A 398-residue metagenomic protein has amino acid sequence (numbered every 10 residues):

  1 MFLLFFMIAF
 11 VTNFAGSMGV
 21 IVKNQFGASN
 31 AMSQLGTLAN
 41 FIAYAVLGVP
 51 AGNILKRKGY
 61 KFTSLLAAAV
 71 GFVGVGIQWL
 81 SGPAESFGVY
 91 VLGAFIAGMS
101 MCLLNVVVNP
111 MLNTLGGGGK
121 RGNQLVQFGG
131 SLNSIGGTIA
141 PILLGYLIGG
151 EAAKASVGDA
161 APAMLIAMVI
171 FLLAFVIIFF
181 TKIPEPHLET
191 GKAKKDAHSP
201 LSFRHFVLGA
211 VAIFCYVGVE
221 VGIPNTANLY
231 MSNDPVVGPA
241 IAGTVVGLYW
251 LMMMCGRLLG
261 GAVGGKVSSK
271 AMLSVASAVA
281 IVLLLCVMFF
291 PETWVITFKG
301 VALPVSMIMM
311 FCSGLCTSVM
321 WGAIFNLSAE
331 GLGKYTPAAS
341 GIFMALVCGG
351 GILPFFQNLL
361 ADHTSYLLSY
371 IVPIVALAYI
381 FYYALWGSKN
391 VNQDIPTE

Functional and structural regions predicted by a protein language model:
L3-A28, N105-N109, I223-M231: Extracytoplasmic
A15-G19, A140, P200-G247, L251: Extracytoplasmic gate region of multi-pass secondary transporters
L35-N53, G247-L259, G349-I352: Central cavity-lining transmembrane alpha-helices of secondary-active solute carriers, predominantly the Major
V46-G88: Conserved MFS/SLC helix-loop-helix module at the cytosolic interface between two early adjacent transmembrane helices
L47-Y60, I148, G256-S269, W294-V295 (+1 more regions): Helix-to-loop junctions at the C-terminal end of transmembrane segments in multipass secondary transporters
A69-A84, V279-K299: C-terminal ends and interior cores of transmembrane alpha-helices in multi-pass membrane transporters/permeases
L103-G117, T317-G333: Intracellular juxtamembrane helix-capping segments at the cytosolic ends of symmetry-related transmembrane helices
G122-T181: Helix-loop-helix hairpin linking two adjacent transmembrane segments in secondary transporters
